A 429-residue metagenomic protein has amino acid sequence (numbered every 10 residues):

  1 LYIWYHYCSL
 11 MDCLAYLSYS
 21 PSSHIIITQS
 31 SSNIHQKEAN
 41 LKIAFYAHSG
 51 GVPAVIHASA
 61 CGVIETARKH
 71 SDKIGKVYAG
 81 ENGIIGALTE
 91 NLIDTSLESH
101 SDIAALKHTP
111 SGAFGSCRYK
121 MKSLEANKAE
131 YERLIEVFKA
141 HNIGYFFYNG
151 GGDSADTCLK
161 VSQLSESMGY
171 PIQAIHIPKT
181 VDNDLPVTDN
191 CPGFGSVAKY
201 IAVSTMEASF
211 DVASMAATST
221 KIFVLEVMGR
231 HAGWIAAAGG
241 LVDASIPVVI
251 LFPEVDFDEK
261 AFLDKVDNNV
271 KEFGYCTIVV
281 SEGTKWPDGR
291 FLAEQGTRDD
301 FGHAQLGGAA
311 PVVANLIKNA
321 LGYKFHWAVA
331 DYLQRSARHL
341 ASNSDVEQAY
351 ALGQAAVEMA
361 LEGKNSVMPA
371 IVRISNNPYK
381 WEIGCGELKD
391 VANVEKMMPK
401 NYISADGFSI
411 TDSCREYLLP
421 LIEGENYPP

Functional and structural regions predicted by a protein language model:
L41-N91: N-terminal phosphate-binding or glycine-rich loops at protein starts, especially the Walker A/P-loop of NTPases
S49-G51, G80-I85, R118-Y119, G151-G152 (+5 more regions): Short, ordered loop/turn segments at secondary-structure junctions
P53-V63, A87-L88, E130-Y131, G152-K160 (+5 more regions): Short glycine/serine/threonine-rich phosphate/pyrophosphate-binding segments that cradle anionic phosphate groups
E90-G144, D153-S154, P192: Glycine-rich oxoanion-binding loops at beta->alpha junctions
V137, Y145-G150, C158-M168, I175 (+1 more regions): Accessory alpha-helical/coil subdomains and C-terminal extensions that flank or cap enzyme catalytic cores
E294-P429: C-terminal non-catalytic interaction/assembly regions of soluble proteins
